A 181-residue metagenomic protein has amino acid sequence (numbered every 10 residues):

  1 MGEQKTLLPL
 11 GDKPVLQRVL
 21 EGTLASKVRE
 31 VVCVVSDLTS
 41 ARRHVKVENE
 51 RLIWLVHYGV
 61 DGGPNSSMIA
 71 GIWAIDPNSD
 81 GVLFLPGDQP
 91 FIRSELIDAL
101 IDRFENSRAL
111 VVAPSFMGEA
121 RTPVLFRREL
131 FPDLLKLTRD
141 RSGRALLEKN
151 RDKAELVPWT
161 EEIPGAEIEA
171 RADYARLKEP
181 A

Functional and structural regions predicted by a protein language model:
M1-A120, D152-W159: Nucleotide and nucleotide-moiety/phosphate-recognizing core
G2, L135, K178: A short local structural element in Rossmann-fold oxidoreductases
L8-L10, L125-R127, I168-E169: Short beta-strand-to-turn element immediately C-terminal to the catalytic PLP-Schiff-base lysine in fold type I
F84, D88, L125, E167: Conserved beta-strand segments that form the floor/walls of ligand-binding pockets within enzyme and binding domains
I97, L130-L134, Y174: A generic structural signal for short hydrophobic patches within well-formed alpha-helices
A120-N150: Short, glycine-/small-residue-rich phosphate/pyrophosphate-handling segment
T138-A181: Conserved alpha/beta core of the MobA/IspD/sugar-nucleotide pyrophosphorylase nucleotidyltransferase superfamily
